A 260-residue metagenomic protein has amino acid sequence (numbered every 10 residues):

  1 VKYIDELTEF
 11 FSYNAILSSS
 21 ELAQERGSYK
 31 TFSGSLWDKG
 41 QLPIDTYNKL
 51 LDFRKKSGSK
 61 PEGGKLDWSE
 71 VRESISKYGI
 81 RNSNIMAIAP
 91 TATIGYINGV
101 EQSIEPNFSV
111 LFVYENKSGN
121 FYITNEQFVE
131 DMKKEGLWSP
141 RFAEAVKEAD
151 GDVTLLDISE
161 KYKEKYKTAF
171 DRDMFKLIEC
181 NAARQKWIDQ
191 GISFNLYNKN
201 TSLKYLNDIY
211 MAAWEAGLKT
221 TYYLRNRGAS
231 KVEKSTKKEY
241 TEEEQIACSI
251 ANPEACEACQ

Functional and structural regions predicted by a protein language model:
V1-T46: Extended, well-ordered alpha-helical scaffold/bundle regions in very large, multi-domain proteins
F11, Y240-E243: Short secondary-structure transition/capping segments
Q24, S28, P61-K65, S74-Y240: Catalytic alpha/beta core of large soluble enzyme barrels
D38, N198, E244-C248: Acidic, glycine/proline-rich low-complexity segments that act as flexible tails and inter-domain linkers
N48-K55: Polar, glycine-rich mid-to-C-terminal structural blocks that act as macromolecule-binding/assembly scaffolds
K55-S69: Active-site Gly/Thr loop motif
E244-Q260: Short acidic, low-complexity intrinsically disordered linear motifs used for protein-protein interactions
